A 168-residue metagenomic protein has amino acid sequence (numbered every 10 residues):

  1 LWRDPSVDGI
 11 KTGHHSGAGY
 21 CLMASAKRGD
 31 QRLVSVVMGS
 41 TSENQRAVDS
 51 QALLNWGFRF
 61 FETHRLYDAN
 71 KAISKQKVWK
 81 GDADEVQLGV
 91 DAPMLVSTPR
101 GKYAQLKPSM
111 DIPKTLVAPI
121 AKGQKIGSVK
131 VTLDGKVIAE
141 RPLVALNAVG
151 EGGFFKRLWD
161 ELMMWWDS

Functional and structural regions predicted by a protein language model:
L1-S168: Domain-terminus/edge residues, biased toward the C-terminal soluble/receptor-binding domains of extracytoplasmic
